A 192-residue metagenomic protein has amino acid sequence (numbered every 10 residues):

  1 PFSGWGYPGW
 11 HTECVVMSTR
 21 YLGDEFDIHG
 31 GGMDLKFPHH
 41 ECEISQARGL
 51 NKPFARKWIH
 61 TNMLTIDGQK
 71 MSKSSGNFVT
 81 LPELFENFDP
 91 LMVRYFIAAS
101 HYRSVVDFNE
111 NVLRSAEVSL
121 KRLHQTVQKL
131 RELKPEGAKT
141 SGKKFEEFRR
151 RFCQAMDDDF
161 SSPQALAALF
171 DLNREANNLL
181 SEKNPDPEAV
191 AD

Functional and structural regions predicted by a protein language model:
P1-R131: Alpha-helical recognition segments enriched in aromatics with Gly/Pro capping that present substrate-recognition
L50-K52, R56, E86, Y102-D192: Feature 926 captures the class I aminoacyl-tRNA synthetase adenylation module centered on the KMSKS loop
